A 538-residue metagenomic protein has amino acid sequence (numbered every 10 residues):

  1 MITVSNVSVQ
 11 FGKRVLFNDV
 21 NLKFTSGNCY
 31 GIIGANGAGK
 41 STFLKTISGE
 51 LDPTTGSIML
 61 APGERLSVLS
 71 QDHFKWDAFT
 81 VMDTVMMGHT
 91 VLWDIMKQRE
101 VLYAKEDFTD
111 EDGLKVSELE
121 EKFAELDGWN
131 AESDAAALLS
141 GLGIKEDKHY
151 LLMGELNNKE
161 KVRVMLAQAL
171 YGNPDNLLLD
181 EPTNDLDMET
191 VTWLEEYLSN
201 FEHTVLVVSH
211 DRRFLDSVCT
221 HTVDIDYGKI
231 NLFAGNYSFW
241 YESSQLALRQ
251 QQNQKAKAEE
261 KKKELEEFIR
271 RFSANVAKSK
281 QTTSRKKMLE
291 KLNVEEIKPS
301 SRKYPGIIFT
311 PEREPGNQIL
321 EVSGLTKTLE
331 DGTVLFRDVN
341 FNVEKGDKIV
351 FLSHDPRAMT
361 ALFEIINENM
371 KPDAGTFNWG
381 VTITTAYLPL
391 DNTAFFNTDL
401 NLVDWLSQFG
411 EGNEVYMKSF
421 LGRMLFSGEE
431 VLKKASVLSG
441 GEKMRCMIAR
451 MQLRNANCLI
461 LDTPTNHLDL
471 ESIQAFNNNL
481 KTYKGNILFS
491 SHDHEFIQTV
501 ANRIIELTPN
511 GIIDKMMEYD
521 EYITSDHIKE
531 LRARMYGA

Functional and structural regions predicted by a protein language model:
M1-N253, E312-A538: ABC ATP-binding cassette signature C-motif
G113-V116, L186-D187, T283-V294: Extended non-transmembrane interhelical loops and adjacent amphipathic helices of multipass membrane proteins
E121, R271-F272, P305-F309: Short hinge/gating elements
A136-L142, E267, R271, K287-L292: Short amphipathic coiled-coil heptad-repeat segments
Q251-R271, K278-K287, K303, T524-A538: ABC ATPase nucleotide-binding domains
A277-Q281, K291-S301, N378: Proline-centered turn/helix-capping motifs that create local helix->coil transitions or kinks
I297-E321: Amphipathic heptad-repeat alpha-helical coiled-coil/stalk segments that mediate oligomerization, filament/stalk
